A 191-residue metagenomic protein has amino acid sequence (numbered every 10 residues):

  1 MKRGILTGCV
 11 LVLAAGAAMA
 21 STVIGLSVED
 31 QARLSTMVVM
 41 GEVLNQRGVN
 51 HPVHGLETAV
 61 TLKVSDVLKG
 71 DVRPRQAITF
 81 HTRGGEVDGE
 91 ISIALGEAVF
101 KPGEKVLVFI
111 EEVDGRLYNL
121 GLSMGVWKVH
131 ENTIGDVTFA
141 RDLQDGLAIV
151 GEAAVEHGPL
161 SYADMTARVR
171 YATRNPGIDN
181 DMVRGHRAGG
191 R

Functional and structural regions predicted by a protein language model:
G4, V12, G16-R191: Transition segments tied to proteolytic processing and entry into folded domains
